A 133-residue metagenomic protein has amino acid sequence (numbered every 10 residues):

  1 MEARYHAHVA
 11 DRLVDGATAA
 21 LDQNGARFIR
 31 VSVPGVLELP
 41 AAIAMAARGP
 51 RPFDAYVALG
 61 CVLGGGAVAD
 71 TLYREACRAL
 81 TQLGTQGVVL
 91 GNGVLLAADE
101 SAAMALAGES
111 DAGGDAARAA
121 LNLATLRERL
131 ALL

Functional and structural regions predicted by a protein language model:
M1-V33: Glycine-rich phosphate/diphosphate-binding loop of Rossmann-like nucleotide-binding domains
R4, H8, R12, P34-L37 (+4 more regions): Residues at secondary-structure transition points
R4-Y5, V33-G35, C61-V62, V94-E100: Short, ordered loop/turn segments at secondary-structure junctions
D22-P50: Active-site rim loops that border cofactor/substrate pockets in soluble metabolic enzymes
N24, F53, Q86-G87: Helix C-cap/helix->beta junction micro-motif
R30, D54-L59, V89-L96: Short beta-strand segments at enzyme active-site cores
A42-L80, L133: Glycine-rich phosphate-binding loop
A69-L133: C-terminal binding/interaction regions
